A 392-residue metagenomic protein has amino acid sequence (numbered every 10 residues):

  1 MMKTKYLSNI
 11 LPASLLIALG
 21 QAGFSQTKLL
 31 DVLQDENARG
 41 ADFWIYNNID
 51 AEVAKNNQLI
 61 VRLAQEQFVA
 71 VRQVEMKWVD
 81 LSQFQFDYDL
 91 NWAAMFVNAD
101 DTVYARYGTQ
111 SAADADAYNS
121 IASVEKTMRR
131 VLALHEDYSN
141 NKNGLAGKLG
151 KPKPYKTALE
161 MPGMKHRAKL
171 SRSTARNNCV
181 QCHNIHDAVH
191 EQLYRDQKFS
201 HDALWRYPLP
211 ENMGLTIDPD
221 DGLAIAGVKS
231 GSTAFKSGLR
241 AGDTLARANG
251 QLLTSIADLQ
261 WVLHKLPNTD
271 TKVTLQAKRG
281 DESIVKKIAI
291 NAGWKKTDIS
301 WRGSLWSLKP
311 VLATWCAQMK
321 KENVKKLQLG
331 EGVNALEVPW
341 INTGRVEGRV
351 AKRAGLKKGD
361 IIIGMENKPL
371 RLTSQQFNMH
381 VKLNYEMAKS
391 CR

Functional and structural regions predicted by a protein language model:
F24-N37, D114, I121-L170: Post-cleavage N-terminal segment of exported redox proteins
D31-Q34, A38-N47, A175-H186: The canonical Cys-X-X-Cys-His
G40-L63, E191, D196: Typically the conserved alpha-helix immediately C-terminal to a functionally engaged Cys/Sec in thioredoxin-like
V61-V79: Thiol-based oxidoreductase modules, predominantly thioredoxin-like and allied folds used for disulfide exchange
N91-G108: A short, hydrophobic beta-strand/beta-hairpin element that forms part of a small beta-sheet core
R206-R247, Q251-T254, L312-G364, K368-R371: PDZ/PDZ-like domain segments forming the peptide/carboxylate-binding groove, activating on the N-terminal beta-strands
A246, W261-W301, A354-K357, I363 (+1 more regions): PDZ-domain C-terminal substructure recognizer with occasional recognition of PDZ-binding tails
D281-N334: C-terminal, low-ordered peptide segments at domain boundaries
